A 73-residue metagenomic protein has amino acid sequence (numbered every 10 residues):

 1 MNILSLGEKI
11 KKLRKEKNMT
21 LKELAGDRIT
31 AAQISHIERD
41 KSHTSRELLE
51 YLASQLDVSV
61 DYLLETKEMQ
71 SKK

Functional and structural regions predicted by a protein language model:
M1-E16: A short, Lys/Arg-rich alpha-helix, primarily the initiator
K12, K22-E23, Y51: Alpha-helical residues within helix-turn-helix
K17-H36: Short alpha-helical DNA-recognition segment
R39: Short, conserved catalytic or interaction motifs in soluble domains
E47-Y62: DNA major-groove recognition helix of helix-turn-helix/homeodomain DNA-binding modules
E65-K73: Short, charged recognition helix plus adjacent turn of helix-turn-helix-like nucleic-acid-binding domains
